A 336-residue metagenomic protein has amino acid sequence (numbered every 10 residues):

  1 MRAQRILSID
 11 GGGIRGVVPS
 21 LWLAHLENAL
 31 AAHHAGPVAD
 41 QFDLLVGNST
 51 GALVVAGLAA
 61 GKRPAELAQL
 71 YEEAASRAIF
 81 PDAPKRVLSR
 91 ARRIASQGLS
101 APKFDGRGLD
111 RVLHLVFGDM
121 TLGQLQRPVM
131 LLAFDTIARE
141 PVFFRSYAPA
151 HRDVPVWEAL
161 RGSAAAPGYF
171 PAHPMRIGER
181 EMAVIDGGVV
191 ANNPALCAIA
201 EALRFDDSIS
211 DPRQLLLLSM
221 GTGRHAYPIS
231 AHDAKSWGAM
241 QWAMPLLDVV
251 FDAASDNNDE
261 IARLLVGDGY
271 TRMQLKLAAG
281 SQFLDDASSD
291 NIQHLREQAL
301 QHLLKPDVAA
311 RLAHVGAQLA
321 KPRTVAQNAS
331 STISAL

Functional and structural regions predicted by a protein language model:
M1-L336: Conserved catalytic cores and adjacent C-terminal regulatory segments of lipid-metabolizing esterases/lipases
